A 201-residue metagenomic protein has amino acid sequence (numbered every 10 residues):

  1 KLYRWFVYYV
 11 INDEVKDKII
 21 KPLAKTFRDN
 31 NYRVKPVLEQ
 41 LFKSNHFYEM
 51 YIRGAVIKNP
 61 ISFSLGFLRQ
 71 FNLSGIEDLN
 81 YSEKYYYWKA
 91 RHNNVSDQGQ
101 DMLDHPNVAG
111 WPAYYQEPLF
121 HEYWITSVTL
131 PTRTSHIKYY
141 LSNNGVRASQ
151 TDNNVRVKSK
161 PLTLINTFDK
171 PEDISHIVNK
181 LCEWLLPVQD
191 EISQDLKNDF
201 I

Functional and structural regions predicted by a protein language model:
Y3-N30, E39-I201: Flexible, low-complexity segments enriched for small/polar residues
V34-P36: Catalytic cores of carbohydrate-active enzymes
